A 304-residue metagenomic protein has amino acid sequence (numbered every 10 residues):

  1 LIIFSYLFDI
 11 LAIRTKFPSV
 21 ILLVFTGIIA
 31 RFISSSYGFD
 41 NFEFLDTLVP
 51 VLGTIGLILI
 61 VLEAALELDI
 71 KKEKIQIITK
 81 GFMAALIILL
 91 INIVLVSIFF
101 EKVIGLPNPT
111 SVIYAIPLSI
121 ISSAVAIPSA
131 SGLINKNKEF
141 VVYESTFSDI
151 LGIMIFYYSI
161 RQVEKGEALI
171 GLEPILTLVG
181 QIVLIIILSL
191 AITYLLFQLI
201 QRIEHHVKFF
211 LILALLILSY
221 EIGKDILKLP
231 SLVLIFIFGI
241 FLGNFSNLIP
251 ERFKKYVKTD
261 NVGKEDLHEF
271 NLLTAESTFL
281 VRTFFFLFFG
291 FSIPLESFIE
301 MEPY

Functional and structural regions predicted by a protein language model:
L1-Y304: Transmembrane helical cores of multi-pass secondary ion antiporters/exchangers
